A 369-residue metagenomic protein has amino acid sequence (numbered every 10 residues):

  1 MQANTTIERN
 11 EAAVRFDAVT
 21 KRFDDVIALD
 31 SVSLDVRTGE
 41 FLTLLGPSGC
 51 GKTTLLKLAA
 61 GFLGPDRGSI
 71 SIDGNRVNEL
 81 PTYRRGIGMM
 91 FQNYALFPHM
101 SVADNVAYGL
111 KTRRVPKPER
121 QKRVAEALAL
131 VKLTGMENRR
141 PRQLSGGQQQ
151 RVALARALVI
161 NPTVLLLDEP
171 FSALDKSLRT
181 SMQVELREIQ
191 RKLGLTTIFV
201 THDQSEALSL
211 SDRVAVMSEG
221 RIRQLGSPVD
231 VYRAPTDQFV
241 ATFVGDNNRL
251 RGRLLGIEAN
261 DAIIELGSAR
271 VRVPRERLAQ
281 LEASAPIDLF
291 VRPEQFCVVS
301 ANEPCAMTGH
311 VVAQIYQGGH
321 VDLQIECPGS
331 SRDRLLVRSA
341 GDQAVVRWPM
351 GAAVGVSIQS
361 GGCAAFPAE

Functional and structural regions predicted by a protein language model:
F41, T82-G88, Q92, L96-T242: ABC ATPase nucleotide-binding domains
L45-P47: The feature captures the beta-strand-to-loop junction immediately N-terminal to the Walker
A60: Helix-to-loop junction immediately C-terminal to a conserved catalytic motif
D66-S69, E119, E219, R251: Conserved coupling/switch loops of ABC nucleotide-binding domains, chiefly the family-specific signature
G68-R76: Conserved ABC transporter NBD signature motif
N247, G256-E369: Non-catalytic connector elements of ABC transporters
